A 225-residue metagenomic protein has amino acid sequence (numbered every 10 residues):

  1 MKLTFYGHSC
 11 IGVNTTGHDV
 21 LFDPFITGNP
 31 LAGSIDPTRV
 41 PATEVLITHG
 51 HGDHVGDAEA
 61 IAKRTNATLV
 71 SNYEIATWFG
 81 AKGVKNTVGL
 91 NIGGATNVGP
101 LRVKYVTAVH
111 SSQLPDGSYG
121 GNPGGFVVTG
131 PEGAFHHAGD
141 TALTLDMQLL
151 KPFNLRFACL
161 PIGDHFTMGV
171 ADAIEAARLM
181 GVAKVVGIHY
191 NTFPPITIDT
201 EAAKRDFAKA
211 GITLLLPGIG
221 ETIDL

Functional and structural regions predicted by a protein language model:
M1-D19, I26-P30, N97-P100, K104 (+2 more regions): Zn-dependent metallo-beta-lactamase
K2-F5, F25-G33, K85-G89, G139-T141 (+1 more regions): Short gly/ser/thr-rich secondary-structure transition/capping motifs
G12-H51, G56-K63, E74, S111-G117 (+1 more regions): Pre-active-site segment of Zn-dependent metallo-hydrolases
F22-D23, A42-G50, V70-Y73, F135-G139 (+3 more regions): Active-site neighborhood of phospho(di)ester-bond hydrolases with catalytic His/Asp-centered motifs
G28-N29, H51-G56, A76-F79, G94-N97 (+5 more regions): Active-site environment of divalent metal-dependent phosphoester hydrolases
G56-T96, L101-L114: Glycine/small-residue-rich loop that forms an oxyanion/phosphate-binding "nest" at active or ligand-binding sites
T68, G80-G94, I174, R178-L225: Binuclear metal-ion centers of metallo-dependent hydrolases, dominated by the metallo-beta-lactamase
L114-G124, T129-L179: Active-site-proximal loop/helix segments of hydrolase catalytic cores
